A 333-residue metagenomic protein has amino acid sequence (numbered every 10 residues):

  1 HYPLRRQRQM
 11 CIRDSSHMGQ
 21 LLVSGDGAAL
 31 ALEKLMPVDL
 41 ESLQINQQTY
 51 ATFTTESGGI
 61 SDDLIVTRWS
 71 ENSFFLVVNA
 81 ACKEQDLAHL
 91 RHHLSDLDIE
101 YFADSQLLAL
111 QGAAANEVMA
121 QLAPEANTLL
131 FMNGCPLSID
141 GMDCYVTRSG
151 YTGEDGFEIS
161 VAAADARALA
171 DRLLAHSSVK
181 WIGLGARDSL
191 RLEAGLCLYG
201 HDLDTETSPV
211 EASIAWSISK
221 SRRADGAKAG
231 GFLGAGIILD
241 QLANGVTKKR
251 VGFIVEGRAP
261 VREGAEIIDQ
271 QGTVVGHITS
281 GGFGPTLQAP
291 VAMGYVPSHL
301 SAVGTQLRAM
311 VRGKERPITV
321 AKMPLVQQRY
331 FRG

Functional and structural regions predicted by a protein language model:
H1-I12: Single conserved hydrophobic/aromatic residue that forms the stacking wall/gate of nucleotide- or nucleobase-binding
S16-M18: Active-site acidic/histidine clusters and adjacent loop/turn architecture that either coordinate catalytic ions
Q20-L22, V251: Short amphipathic
D26-I60, A115-M142: Internal amphipathic helical hairpin motif
T67-G333: Conserved, structured C-terminal
